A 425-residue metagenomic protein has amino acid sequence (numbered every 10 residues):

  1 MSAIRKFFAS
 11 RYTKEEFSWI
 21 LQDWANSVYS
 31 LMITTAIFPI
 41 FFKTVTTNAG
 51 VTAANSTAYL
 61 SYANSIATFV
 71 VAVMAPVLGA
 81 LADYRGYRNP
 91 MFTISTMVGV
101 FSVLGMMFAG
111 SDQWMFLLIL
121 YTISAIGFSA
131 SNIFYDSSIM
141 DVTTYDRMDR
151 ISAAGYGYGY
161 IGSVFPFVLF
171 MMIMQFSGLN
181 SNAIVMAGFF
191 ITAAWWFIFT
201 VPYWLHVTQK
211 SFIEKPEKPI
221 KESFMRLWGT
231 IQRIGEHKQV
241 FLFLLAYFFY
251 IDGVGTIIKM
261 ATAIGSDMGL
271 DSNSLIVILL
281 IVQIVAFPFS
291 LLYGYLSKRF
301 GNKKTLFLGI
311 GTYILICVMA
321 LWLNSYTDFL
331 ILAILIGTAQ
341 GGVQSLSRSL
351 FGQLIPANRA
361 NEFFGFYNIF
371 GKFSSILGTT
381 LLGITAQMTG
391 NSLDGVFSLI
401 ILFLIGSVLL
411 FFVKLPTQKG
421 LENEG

Functional and structural regions predicted by a protein language model:
S2-F17, Q209-L244: Juxtamembrane intracellular "pre-TM" segments in multi-pass secondary transporters
K6-T68, Q239-G269, L275-I278: Helix-loop boundary and gating motifs at the non-cytosolic
E16, W195-H206, F397-G425: Multi-pass alpha-helical transporter architecture, strongest for 12-TM Major Facilitator/SLC carriers used
A53-S56, I173-A194, I384-F403: A membrane-interface helix-boundary motif in multi-pass transporters
V73-Y87, P288-N302, A386: Helix-to-loop junctions at the C-terminal end of transmembrane segments in multipass secondary transporters
P90-G105, K304-M319: Structural signature of the two symmetry-related core transmembrane helices
S102, Q113-S131, D328-G342: Hydrophobic core of transmembrane alpha-helices in multi-pass small-molecule transporters, especially MFS/SLC-type
R150-I173, N368-G378: Glycine-rich segments within core transmembrane alpha-helices of 12-TM secondary carriers
